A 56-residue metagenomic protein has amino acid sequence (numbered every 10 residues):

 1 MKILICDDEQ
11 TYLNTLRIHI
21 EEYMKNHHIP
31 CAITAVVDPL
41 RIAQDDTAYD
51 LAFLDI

Functional and structural regions predicted by a protein language model:
M1-K2: Non-catalytic signal-transmission and effector/linker regions of two-component phosphorelay proteins
D7, D55: Active-site residues of response regulator receiver
Q10-T34: Two-component/phosphorelay signaling modules centered on CheY-like receiver
R17, I33-L51: Acidic, metal-coordinating helix/loop segments flanking the phosphotransfer/catalytic sites of two-component signaling
